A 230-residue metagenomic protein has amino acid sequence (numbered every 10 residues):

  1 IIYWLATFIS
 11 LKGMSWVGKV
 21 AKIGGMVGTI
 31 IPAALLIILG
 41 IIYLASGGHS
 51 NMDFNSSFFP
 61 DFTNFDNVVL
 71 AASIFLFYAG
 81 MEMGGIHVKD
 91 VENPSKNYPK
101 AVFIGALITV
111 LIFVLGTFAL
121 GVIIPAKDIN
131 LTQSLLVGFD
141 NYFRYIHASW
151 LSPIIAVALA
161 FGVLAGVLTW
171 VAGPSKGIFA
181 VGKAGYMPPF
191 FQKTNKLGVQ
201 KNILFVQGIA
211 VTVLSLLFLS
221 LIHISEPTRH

Functional and structural regions predicted by a protein language model:
I1-L11, A160-A180, H223-S225: Hydrophobic transmembrane alpha-helices that form the core helical bundles of multi-pass secondary transporters
I1-M14, P32-L36, F77, I203-A210: Transmembrane alpha-helical segments of multi-pass small-molecule transport proteins
I2, L39-I42, F58-I123, W150-V171: Hydrophobic, membrane-embedded alpha-helices of multi-pass small-molecule transporters
W4-V27, H87-D90, L217-L221: Membrane-water interface regions at transmembrane-helix termini and the short interhelical loops of multi-pass membrane
S10, V27-F58, T117-I124: Hydrophobic alpha-helical segments and their helix-loop junctions in multi-pass secondary transporters
K89-N97, K183-P188, K196: Juxtamembrane helix-boundary/capping and inter-helix hinge elements in multi-pass membrane proteins
F103-L168, M187-L221: TM-loop-TM module centered on a large, flexible mid-protein loop between adjacent transmembrane helices in multi-pass
S220-H230: Residue-level detector of conserved catalytic or cofactor/ligand-binding positions in enzyme active sites
